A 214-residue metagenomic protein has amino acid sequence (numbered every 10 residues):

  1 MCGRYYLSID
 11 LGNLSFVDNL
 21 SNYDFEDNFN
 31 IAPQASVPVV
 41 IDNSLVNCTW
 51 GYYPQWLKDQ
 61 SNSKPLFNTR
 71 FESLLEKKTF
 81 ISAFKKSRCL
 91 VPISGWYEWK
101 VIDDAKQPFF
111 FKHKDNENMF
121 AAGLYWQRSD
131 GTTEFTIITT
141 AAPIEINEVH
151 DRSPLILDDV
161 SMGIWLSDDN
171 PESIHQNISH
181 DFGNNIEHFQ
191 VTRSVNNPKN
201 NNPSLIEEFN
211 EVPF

Functional and structural regions predicted by a protein language model:
M1-F214: Short linear sequence motif anchored by a di-proline
